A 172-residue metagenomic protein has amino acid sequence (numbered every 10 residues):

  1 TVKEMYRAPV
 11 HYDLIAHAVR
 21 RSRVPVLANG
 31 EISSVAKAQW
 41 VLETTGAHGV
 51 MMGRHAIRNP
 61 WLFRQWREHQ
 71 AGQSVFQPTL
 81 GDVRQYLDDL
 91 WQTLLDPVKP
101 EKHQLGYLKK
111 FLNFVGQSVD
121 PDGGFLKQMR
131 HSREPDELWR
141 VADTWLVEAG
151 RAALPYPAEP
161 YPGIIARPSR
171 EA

Functional and structural regions predicted by a protein language model:
V2-A8: Short, small-residue-enriched loops and turns at beta-alpha junctions that line or gate enzyme active sites
Y6, D13-A28, I32-A172: Alpha/beta catalytic cores of nucleotide-metabolism and tRNA/nucleoside-modifying enzymes
